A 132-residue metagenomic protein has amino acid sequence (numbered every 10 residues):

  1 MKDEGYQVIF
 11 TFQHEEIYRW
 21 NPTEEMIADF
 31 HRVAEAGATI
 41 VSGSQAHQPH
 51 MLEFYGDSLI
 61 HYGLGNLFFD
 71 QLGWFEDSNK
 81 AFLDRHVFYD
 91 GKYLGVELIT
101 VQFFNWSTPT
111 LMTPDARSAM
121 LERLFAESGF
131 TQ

Functional and structural regions predicted by a protein language model:
M1-N21: Short acidic, glycine-rich surface-loop motifs adjacent to enzyme active sites
M1-V8, G56-I60, D90-G95: Beta-strand-turn-beta hairpins that frame and shape the catalytic cleft of phosphate-ester-processing enzymes
Q13-I17, H47, G65-L67, I99-V101: Active-site beta-loop-alpha junctions enriched in small/polar residues
T23-D84: Conserved beta-sheet core of the metallophosphoesterase superfamily
E76-Q132: A short C-terminal boundary segment appended to hydrolase-like catalytic domains
